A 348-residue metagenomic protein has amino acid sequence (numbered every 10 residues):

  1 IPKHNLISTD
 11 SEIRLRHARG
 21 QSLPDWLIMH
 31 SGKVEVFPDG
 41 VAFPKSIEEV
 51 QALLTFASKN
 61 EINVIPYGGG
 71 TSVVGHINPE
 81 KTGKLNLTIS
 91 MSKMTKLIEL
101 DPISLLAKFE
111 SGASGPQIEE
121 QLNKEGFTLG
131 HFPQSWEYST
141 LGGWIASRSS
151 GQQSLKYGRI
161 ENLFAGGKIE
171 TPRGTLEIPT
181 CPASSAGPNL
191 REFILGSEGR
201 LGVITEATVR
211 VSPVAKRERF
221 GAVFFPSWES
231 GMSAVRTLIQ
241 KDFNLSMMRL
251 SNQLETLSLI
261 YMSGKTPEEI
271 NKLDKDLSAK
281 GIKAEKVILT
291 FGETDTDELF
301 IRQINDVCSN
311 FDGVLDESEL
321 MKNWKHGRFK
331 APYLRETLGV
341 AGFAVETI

Functional and structural regions predicted by a protein language model:
I1-I348: Noncatalytic alpha-helical scaffold of FAD-dependent oxidoreductases
